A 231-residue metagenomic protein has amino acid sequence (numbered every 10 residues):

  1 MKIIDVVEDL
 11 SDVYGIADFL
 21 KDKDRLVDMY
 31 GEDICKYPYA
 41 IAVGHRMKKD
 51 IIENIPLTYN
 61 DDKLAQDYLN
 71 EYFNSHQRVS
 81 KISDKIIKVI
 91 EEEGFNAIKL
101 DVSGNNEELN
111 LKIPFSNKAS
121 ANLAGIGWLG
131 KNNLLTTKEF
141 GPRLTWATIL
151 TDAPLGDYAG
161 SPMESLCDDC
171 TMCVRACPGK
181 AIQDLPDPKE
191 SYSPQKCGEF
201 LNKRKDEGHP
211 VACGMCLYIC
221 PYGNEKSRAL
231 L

Functional and structural regions predicted by a protein language model:
M1-E71: Non-catalytic, usually N-terminal nucleic-acid engagement modules in DNA/RNA processing proteins
D24, N74-L231: Catalytic cores of enzyme domains
